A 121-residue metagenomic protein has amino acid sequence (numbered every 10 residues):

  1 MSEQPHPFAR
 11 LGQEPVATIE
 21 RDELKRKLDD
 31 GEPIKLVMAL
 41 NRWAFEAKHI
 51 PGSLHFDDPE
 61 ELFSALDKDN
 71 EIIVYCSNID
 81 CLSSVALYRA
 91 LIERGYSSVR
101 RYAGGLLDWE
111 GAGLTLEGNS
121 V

Functional and structural regions predicted by a protein language model:
M1-A44, S120-V121: Flexible, polar/low-complexity N-terminal or interdomain linker segments that lie immediately upstream of folded
E20, D57, A103: Short loop/edge segments at beta-strand edges and connector loops that shape dinucleotide/nucleotide cofactor-binding
D30-L36, P51-G52, E71, S97-S98: Short active-site oxyanion
N41, P59, G105-L106: A generic "binding-loop/recognition-motif" signal
L54-E60: Glycine-rich, highly charged phosphate/nucleotide-binding loops
F63-E110: Catalytic cysteine-centered active loop of the rhodanese-like fold, especially the PTP/DSP P-loop
G113-V121: Active-site neighborhoods of enzymes that stabilize oxyanions during catalysis
